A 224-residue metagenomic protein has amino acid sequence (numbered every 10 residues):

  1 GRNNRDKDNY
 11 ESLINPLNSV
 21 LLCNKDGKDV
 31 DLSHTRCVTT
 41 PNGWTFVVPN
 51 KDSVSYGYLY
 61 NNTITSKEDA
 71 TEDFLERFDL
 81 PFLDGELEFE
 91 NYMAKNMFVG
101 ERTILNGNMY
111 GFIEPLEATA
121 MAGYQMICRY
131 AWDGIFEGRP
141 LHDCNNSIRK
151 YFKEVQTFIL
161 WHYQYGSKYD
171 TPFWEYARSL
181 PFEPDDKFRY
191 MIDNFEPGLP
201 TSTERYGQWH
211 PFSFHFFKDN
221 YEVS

Functional and structural regions predicted by a protein language model:
G1-L80, C128: Predominantly flavin-linked oxidoreductase catalytic cores and closely associated redox partners
R2-R5, R36, R77, R102 (+6 more regions): Arginine residue identity/basic-tract feature
P41-W44, N91-Y92, V99, T103 (+1 more regions): Tryptophan-centered motif/residue detector
K51, Y60-Q164: FAD/FMN-dependent oxidoreductases across multiple families
D133-S224: Long, low-complexity C-terminal extensions of enzymes
